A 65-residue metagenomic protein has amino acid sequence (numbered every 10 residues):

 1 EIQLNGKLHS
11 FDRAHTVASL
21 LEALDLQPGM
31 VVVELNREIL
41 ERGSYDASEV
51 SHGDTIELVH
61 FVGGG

Functional and structural regions predicted by a protein language model:
E1-G64: Ubiquitin-like/PB1-type beta-grasp interaction modules and other compact soluble beta-rich domains
